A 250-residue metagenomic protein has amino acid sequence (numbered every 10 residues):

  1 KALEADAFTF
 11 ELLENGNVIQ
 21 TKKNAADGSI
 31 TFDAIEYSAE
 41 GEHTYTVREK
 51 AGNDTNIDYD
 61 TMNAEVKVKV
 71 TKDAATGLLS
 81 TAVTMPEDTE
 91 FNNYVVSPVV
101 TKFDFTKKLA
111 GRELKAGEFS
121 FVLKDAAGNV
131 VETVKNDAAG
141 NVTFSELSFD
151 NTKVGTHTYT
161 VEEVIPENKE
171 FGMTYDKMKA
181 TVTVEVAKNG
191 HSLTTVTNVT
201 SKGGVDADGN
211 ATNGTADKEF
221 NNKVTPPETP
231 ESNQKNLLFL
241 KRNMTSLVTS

Functional and structural regions predicted by a protein language model:
K1-S250: Solvent-exposed loop/turn and edge beta-strand elements of beta-rich ligand-binding domains
